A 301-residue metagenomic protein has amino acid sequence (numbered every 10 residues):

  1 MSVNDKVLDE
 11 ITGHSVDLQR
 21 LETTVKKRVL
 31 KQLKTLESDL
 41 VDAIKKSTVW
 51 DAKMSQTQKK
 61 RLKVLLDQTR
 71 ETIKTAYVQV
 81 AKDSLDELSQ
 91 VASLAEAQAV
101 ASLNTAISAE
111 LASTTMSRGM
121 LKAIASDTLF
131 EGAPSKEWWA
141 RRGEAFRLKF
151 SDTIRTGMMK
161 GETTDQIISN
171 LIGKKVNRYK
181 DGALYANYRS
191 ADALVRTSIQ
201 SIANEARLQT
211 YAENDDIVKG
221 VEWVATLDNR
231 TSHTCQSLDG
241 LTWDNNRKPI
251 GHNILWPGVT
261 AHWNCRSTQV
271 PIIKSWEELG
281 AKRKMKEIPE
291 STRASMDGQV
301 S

Functional and structural regions predicted by a protein language model:
M1-K180, I273-S301: N-terminal leader/targeting and assembly helices and adjacent pre-domain segments
G182-E287: Acidic, glycine-rich two-metal-ion catalytic cores of nucleic acid-processing enzymes
